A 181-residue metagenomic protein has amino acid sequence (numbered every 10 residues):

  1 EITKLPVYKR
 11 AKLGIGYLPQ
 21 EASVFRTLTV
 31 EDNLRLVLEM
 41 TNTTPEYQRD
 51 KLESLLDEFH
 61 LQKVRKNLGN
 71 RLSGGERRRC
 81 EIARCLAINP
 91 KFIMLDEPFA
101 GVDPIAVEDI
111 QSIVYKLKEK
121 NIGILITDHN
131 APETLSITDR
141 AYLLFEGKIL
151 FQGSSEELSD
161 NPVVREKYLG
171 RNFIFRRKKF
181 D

Functional and structural regions predicted by a protein language model:
I2-A22, P45-R49, S155-R165: ABC ATPase NBD coupling module
L28-R35: Short coil-to-helix segment of the ABC ATPase nucleotide-binding domain corresponding to the Q-loop/switch region
E46-V64, Q111-Y115, V163: Conserved ABC ATPase "signature" region
L68-L72, E76: Conserved ABC ATPase signature
N89: Conserved catalytic motifs of ABC-family nucleotide-binding domains
I93-E97: Catalytic Walker B motif of ABC-type/P-loop ATPase nucleotide-binding domains
